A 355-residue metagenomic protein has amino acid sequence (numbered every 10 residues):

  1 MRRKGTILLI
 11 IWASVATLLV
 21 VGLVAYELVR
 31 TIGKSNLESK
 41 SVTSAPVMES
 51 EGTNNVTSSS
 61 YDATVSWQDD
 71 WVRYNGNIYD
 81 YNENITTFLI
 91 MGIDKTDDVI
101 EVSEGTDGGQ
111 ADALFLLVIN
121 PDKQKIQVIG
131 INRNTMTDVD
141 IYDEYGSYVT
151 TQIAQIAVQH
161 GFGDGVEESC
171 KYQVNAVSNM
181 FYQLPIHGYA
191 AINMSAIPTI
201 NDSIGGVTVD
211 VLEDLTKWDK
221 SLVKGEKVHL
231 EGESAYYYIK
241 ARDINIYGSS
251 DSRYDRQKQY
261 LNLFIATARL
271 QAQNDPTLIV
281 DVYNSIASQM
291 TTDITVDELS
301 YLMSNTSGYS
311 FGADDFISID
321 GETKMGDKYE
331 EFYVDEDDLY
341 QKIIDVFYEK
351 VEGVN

Functional and structural regions predicted by a protein language model:
M1-T17: N-terminal Sec-pathway targeting helices
W12, L23-N355: Non-catalytic, solvent-exposed segments at the cell envelope interface
